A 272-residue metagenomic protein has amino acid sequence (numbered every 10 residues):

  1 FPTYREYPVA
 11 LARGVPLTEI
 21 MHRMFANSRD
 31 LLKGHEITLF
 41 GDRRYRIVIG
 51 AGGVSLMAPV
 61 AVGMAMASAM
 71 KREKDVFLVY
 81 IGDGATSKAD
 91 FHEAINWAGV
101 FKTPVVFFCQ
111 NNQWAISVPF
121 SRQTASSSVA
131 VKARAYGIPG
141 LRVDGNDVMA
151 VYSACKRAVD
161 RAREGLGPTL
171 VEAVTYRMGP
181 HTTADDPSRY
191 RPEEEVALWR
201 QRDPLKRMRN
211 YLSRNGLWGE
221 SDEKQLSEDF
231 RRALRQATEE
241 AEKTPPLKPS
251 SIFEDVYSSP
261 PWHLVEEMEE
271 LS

Functional and structural regions predicted by a protein language model:
F1-F101, P119-A125, A130, A135-G137: Cofactor-binding active-site loop characterized by glycine-rich and histidine/acidic residues
P8-V9, Q113-I116, A150, R177-G179: Short gly/pro/ser/thr-enriched loop/turn and capping motifs at secondary-structure boundaries
A69-E73, S126-R157, Q201-S227: Conserved thiamine diphosphate
D75-V79, V105, G165-V171: Generic beta-sheet signal
F91-A94, S153-D160: Glycine-rich, charged/polar anion/phosphate-binding loops that engage phosphate groups from diverse ligands
F101-S121: A short, conserved beta-to-alpha structural element at the edge of catalytic cores that scaffolds binding
F108-C109, L141-D144, V151, L170-V174: Short, conserved beta-strand edge motifs with alternating hydrophobic and charged residues
R161-S272: Glycine/aspartate-rich loop-and-adjacent alpha/beta segment that forms the canonical ThDP
